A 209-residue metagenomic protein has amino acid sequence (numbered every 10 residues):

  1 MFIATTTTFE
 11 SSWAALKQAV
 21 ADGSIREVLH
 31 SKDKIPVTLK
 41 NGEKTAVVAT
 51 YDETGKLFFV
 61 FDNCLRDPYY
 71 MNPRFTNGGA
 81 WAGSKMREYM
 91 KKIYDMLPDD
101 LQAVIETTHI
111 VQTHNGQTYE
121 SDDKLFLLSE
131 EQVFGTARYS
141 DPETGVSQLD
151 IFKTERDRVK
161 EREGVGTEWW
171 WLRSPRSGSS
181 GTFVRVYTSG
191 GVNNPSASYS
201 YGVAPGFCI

Functional and structural regions predicted by a protein language model:
M1-I209: Collagenous Gly-X-Y triple-helix signature in extracellular proteins
